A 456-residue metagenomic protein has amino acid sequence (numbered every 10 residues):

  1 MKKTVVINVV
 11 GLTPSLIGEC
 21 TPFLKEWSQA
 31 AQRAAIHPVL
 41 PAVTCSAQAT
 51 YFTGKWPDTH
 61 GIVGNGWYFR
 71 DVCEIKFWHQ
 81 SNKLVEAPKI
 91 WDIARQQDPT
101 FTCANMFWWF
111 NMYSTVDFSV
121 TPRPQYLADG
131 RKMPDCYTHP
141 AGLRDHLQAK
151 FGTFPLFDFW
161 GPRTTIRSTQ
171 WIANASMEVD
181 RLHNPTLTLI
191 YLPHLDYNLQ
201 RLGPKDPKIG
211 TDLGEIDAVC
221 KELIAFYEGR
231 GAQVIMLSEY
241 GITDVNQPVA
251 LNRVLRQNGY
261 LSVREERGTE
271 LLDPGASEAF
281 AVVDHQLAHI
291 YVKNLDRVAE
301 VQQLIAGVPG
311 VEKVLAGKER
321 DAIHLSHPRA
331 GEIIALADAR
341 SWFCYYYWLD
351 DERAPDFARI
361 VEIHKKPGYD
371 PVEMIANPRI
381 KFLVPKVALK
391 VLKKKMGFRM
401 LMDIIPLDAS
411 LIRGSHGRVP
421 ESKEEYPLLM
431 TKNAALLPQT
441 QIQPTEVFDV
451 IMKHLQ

Functional and structural regions predicted by a protein language model:
K2-S15, W27, Y51, A94 (+9 more regions): Beta-strand elements within well-structured catalytic alpha/beta cores of enzymes that handle phosphate/sulfate esters
G11-P14, P41-A42, P57, W108-Y113 (+4 more regions): Short, solvent-exposed loop/turn segments at secondary-structure junctions
S15-T59, A104: Short, structured active-site-proximal loop/turn typified by the sulfatase FGly-forming signature C/S-X-P-X-R
L16-E19, T115-D117, Q200-L202, V245-V249: A short acidic (Asp/Glu
E19, H37, A42-V43, G66-K83 (+3 more regions): Secreted, luminal/periplasmic, and some membrane-associated catalytic domains that remodel anionic oxygen-ester
K55-G203, E215, A276-V282, Q286-K293 (+7 more regions): His/Asp/Glu-rich, glycine-adjacent segments that coordinate divalent cations and/or stabilize oxyanion chemistry on
W171-E178, H183, G268-L271, I405-R413: Conserved alpha/beta core surface patches that mediate binding of polyanionic ligands
I412-T431: Short glycine/proline-rich, acidic loop/turn segments that cap or connect secondary-structure elements
